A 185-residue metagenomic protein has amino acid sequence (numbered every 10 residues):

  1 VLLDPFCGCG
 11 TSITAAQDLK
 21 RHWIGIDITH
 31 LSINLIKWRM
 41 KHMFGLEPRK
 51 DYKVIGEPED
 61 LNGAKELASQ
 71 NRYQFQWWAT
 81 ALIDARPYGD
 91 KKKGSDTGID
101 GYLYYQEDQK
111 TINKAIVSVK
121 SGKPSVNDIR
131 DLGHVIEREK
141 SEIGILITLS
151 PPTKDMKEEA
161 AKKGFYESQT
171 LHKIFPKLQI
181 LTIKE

Functional and structural regions predicted by a protein language model:
V1-E142, I147-E159, F165, L171-F175 (+1 more regions): S-adenosyl-L-methionine-dependent nucleic acid methyltransferase catalytic domains
